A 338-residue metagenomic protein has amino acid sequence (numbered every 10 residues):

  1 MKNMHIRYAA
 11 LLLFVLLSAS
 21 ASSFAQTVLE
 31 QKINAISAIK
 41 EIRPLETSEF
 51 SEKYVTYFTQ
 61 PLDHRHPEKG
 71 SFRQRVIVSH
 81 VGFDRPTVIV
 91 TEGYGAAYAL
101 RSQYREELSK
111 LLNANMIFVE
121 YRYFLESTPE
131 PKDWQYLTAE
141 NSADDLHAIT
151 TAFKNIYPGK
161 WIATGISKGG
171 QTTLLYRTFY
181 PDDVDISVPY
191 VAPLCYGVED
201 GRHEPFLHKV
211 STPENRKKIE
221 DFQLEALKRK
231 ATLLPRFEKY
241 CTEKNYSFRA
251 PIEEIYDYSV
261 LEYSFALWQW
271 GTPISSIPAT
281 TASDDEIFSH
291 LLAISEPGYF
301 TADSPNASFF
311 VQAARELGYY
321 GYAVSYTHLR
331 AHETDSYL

Functional and structural regions predicted by a protein language model:
M1-T27, H208-N215: Bacterial Sec-dependent N-terminal signal peptides
A25-N115: Catalytic-loop region of hydrolases
L111-E126: Conserved alpha/beta-hydrolase
Y136-F153: Alpha/beta-hydrolase active-site loop
P158-I166: Alpha/beta-hydrolase fold nucleophile elbow
G165, G169, T173: Gly/Ala-rich beta-loop-alpha elbow adjacent to hydrolase catalytic centers
L175-V311: Alpha/beta-hydrolase
T327-T334: Conserved small/polar residues in nucleotide/adenosyl-binding loops
